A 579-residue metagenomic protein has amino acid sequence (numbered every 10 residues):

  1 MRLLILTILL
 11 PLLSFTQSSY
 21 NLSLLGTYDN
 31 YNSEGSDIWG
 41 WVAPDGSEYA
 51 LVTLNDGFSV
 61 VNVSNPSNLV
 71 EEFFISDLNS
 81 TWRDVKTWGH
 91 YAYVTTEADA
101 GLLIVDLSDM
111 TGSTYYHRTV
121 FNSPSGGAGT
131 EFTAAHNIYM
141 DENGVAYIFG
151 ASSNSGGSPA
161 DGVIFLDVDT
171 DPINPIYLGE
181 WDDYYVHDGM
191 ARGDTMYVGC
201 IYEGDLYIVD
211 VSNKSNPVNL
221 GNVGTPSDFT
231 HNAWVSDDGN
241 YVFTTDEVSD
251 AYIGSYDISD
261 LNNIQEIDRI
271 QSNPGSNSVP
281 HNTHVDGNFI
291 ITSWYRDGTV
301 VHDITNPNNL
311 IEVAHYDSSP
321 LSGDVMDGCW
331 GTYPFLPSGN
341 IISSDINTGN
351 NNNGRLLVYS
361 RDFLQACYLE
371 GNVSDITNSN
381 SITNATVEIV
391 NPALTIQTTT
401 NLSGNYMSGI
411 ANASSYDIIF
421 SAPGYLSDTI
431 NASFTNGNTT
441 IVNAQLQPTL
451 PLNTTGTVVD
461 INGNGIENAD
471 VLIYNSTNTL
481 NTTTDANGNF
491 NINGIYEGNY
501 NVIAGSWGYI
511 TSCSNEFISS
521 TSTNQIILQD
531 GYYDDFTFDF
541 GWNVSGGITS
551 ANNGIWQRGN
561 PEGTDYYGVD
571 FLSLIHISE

Functional and structural regions predicted by a protein language model:
L3-S14: Sec-dependent N-terminal signal peptides
Q17-Q365: Feature marking well-ordered beta-strand scaffolds used for ligand recognition
L356-Y368, T440-L452: Beta-strand-rich domain onsets/edges
G371-T383, G456-E467: Structural motif
N380-T383, I389-N405, G409, G465 (+1 more regions): Short, acidic Ser/Thr/Gly-rich low-complexity loop/linker segments typical of extracellular and cell-surface proteins
A413-G424, Y496-G508: A short, solvent-exposed beta-strand micro-motif common in secreted/extracellular proteins
A432-L450, F517-D534: Extracellular beta-sheet/turn segments enriched in Thr/Pro/Gly and aliphatic residues
D535-L574, S578: Extracellular glycan-recognition surfaces and repeat-rich motifs
